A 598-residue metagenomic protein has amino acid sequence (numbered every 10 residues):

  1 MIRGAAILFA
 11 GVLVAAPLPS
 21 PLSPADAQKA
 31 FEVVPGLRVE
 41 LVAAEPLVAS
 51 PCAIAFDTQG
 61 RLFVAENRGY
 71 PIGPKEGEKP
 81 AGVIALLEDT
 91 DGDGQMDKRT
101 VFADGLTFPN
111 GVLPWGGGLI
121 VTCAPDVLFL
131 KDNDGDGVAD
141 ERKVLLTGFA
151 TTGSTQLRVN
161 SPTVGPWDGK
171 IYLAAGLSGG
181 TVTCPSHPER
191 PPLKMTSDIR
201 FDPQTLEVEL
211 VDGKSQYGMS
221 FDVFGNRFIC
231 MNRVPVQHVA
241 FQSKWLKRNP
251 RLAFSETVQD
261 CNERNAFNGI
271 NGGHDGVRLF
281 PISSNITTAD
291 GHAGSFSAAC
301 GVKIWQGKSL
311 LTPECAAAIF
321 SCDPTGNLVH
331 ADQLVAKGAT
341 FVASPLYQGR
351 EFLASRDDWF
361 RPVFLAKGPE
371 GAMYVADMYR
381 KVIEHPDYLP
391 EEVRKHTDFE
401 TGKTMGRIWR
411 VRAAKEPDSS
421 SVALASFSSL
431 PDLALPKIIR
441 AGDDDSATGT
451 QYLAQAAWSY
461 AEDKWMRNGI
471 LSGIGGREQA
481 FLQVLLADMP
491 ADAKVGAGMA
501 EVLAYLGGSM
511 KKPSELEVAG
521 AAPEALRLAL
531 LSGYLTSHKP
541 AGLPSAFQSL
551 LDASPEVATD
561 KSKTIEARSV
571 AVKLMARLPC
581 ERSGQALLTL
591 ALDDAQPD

Functional and structural regions predicted by a protein language model:
M1-L8: Sec-dependent signal peptide recognition, specifically the positively charged N-region followed immediately by
G4, A15-S429: Beta-propeller domains with acidic blade repeats across secreted/periplasmic ectodomains and cytosolic WD/CNH propellers
F9, L13-V14: Hydrophobic core
A376, D398-T404, R412-D598: Long, ordered, helix-rich scaffold segments
